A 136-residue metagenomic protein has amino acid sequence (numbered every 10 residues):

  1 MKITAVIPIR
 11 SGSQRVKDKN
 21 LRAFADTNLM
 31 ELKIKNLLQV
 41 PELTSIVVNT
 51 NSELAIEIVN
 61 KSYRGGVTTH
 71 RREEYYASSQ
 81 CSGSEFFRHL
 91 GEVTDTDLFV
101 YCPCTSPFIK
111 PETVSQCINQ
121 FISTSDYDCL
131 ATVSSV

Functional and structural regions predicted by a protein language model:
M1-K17: N-terminal nucleotide-binding beta1-loop-alpha1 segment
A5, I46-V48, C129: Hydrophobic/aromatic residues located in beta-strands of well-ordered beta-sheets within soluble catalytic
I9, T50, A131-V133: Short beta-strand/turn micro-motifs composed of small residues that flank or help shape donor/cofactor-binding pockets
V16-Q39: Short, well-formed alpha-helical segments that are part of the catalytic scaffolds of diverse glycosyltransferases
E31-D95: Conserved N-terminal catalytic core of the sugar/cofactor nucleotidyltransferase
S79, E85-F86, L98, S106-V136: Conserved core of the sugar-phosphate nucleotidyltransferase
C102: Catalytic metal- and UDP-sugar-binding loop of GT-A-like glycosyltransferases, i.e., residues flanking the conserved
